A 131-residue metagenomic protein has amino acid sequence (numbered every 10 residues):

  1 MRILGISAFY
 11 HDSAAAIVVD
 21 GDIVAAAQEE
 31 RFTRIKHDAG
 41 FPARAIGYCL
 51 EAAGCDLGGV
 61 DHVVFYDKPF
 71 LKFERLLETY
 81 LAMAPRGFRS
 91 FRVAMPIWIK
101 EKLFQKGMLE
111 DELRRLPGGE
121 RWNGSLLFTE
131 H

Functional and structural regions predicted by a protein language model:
M1-H131: Short acidic/glycine-rich loops and adjacent helix/strand connectors that line catalytic pockets where negatively
